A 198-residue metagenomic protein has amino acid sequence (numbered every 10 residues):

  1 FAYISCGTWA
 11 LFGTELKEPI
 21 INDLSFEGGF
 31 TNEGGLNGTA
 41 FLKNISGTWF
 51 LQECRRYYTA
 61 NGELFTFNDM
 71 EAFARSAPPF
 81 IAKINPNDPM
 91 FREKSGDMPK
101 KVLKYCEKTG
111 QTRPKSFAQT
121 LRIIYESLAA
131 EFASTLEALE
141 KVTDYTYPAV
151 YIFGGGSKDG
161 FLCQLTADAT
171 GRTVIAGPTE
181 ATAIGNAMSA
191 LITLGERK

Functional and structural regions predicted by a protein language model:
F1-A149, K158-T182, M188-R197: Active-site core segments that coordinate phosphate-bearing ligands/cofactors across diverse enzyme families
G155: Glycine-rich Rossmann-fold phosphate-binding loop(s) that bind the pyrophosphate of adenine dinucleotide cofactors
